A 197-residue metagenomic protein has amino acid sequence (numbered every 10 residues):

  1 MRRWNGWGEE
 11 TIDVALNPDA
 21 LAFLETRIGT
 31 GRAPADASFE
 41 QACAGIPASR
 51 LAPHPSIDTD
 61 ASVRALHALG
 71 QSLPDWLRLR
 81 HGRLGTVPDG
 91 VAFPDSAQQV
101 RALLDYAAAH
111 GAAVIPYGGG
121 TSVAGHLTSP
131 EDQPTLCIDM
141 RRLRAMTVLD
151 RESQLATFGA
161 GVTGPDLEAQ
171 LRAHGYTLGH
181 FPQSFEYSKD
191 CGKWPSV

Functional and structural regions predicted by a protein language model:
M1-G118, S122-V197: Noncatalytic alpha-helical scaffold of FAD-dependent oxidoreductases
